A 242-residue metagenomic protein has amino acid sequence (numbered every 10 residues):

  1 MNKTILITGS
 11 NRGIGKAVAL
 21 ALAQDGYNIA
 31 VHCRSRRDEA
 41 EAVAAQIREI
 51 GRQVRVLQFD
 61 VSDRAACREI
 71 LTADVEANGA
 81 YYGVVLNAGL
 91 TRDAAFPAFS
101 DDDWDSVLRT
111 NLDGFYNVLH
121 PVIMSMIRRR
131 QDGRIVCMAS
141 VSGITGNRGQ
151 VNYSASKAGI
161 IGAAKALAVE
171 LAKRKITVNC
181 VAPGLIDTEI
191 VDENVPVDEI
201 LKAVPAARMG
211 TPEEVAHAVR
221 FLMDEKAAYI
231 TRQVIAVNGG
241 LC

Functional and structural regions predicted by a protein language model:
N11-R12: Conserved glycine-rich cofactor-binding loop
A95-F96, S100-L108, I200: Substrate-binding pocket helix/loop in short-chain dehydrogenase/reductase
P97, T145-V151, K173-R174, A207 (+1 more regions): Active-site loop immediately N-terminal to the catalytic Tyr-X3-Lys motif of short-chain dehydrogenase/reductase
L119, S156, A164: Active-site helix of classical SDR
S140: Residue(s) in the substrate-gating loop at a strand-loop-helix junction that position the organic substrate next
T145, R220, T231-C242: Short C-terminal tail/terminal secondary-structure segment of NAD(P)H-dependent dehydrogenase/reductase domains
A172, T177, I230-R232: Short, small/polar-rich loop/turn modules that mediate ligand/substrate recognition or access, typified
